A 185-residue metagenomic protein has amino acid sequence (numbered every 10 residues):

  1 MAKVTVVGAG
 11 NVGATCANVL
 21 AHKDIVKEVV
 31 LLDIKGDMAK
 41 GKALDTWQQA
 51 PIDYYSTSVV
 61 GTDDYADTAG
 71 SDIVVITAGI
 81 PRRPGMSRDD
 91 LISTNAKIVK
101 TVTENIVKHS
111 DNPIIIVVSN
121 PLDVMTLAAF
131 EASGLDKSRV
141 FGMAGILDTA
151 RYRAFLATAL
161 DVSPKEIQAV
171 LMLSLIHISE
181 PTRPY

Functional and structural regions predicted by a protein language model:
A9-G10: Glycine-rich Rossmann-fold phosphate-binding loop(s) that bind the pyrophosphate of adenine dinucleotide cofactors
G13-A14: N-terminal Rossmann-fold NAD(P) dinucleotide-binding loop
L32-S71: Conserved N-terminal Rossmann-fold NAD(P) cofactor-binding segment
V74-V75: N-terminal Rossmann-like NAD(P) cofactor-binding module of classical short-chain dehydrogenase/reductase
A78-I80: Conserved NAD(P)H cofactor-binding loop of Rossmann-fold oxidoreductase domains
S87-R153: Rossmann-like NAD(P)(H) cofactor-binding subdomain of soluble oxidoreductases
I176-Y185: Single conserved hydrophobic/aromatic residue that forms the stacking wall/gate of nucleotide- or nucleobase-binding
